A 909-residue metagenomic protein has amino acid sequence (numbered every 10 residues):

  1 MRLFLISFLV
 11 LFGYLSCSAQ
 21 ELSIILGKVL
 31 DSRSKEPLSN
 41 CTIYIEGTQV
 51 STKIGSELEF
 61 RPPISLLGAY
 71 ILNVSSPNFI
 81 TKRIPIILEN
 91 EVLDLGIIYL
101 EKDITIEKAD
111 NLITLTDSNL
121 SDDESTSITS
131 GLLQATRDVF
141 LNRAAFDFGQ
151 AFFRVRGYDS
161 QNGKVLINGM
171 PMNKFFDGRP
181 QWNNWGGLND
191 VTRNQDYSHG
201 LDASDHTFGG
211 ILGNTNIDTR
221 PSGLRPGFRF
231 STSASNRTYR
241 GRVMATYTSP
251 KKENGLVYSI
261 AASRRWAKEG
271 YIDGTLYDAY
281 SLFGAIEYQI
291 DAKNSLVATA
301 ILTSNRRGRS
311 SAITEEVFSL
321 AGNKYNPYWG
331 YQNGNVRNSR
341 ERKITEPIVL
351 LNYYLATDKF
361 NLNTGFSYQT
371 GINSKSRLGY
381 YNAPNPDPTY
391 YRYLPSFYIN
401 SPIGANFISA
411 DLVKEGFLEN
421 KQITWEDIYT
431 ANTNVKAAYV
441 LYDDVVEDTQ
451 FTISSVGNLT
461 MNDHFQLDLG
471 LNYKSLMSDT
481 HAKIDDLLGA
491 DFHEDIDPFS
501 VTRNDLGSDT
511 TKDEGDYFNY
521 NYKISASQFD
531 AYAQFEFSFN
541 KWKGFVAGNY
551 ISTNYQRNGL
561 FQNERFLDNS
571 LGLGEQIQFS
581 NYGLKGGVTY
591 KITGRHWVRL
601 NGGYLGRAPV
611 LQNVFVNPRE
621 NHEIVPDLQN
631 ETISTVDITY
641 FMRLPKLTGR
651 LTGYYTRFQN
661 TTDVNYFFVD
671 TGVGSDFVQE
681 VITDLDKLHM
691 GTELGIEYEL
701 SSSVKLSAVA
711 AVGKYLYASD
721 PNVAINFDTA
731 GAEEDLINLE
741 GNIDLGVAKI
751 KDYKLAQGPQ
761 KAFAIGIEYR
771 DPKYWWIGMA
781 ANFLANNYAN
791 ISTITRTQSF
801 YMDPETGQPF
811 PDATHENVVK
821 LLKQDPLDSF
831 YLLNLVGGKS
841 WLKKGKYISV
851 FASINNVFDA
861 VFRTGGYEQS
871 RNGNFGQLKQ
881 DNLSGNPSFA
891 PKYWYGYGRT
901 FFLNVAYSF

Functional and structural regions predicted by a protein language model:
R61, L132, L141, M170-L201 (+3 more regions): Short acidic/polar hinge/loop motifs at secondary-structure boundaries that mediate gating or recognition
S204, N214-P250, A262-G274, A780: Short strand-turn segments of transmembrane beta-barrel domains in outer membranes, especially the first one or two
E287, S295-N352, S376-Y442, V501-K512 (+1 more regions): Acidic/polar loop-and-plug regions of large Gram-negative outer-membrane beta-barrel proteins
R306-G308, A312-V317, T511, N554-R565 (+8 more regions): Surface-exposed extracellular loop regions of Gram-negative outer-membrane beta-barrel proteins, predominantly
K324-I348, N352, K512, D516 (+9 more regions): Outer-membrane beta-barrel signature, preferentially recognizing the C-terminal barrel domain of Gram-negative
V440, Q466-T593, N722: Signature of Gram-negative outer-membrane beta-barrel scaffolds
D463, K541, Y655-R657, E680-I794 (+1 more regions): Gram-negative outer-membrane beta-barrel transporters
L706, F783-Y801, K839-F909: C-terminal beta-signal and adjacent terminal beta-strands/loops of Gram-negative outer-membrane beta-barrel proteins
